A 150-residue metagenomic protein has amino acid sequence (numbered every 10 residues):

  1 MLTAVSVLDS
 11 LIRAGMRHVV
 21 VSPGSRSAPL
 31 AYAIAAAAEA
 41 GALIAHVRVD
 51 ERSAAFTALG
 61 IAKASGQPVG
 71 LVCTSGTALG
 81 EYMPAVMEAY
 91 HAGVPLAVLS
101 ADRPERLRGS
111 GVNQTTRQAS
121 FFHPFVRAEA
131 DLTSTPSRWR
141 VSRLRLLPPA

Functional and structural regions predicted by a protein language model:
M1-A150: N-terminal alpha/beta PP-like core and its mobile active-site loop of ThDP/TPP-dependent enzymes
